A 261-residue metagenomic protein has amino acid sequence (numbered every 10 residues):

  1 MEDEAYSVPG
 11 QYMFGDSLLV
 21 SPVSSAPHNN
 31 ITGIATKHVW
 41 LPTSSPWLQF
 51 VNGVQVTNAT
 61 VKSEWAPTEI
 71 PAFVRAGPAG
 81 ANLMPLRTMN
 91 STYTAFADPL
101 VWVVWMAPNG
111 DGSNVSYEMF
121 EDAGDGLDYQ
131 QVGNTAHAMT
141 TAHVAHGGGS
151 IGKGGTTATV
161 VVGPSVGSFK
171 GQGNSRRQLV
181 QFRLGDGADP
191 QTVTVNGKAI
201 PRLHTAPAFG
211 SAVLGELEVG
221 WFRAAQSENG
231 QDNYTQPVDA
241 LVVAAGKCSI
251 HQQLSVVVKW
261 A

Functional and structural regions predicted by a protein language model:
M1-Q191, V195-A206, P237-D239, A244 (+1 more regions): Catalytic core of carbohydrate-active enzymes
V193-S227: A surface/secretory-pathway sequence property marking extracellular, secreted, or lumenal proteins enriched
L214-Q253: A surface-exposed beta-strand-loop module
W260-A261: Short acidic/polar inter-strand loop motif in beta-rich domains
